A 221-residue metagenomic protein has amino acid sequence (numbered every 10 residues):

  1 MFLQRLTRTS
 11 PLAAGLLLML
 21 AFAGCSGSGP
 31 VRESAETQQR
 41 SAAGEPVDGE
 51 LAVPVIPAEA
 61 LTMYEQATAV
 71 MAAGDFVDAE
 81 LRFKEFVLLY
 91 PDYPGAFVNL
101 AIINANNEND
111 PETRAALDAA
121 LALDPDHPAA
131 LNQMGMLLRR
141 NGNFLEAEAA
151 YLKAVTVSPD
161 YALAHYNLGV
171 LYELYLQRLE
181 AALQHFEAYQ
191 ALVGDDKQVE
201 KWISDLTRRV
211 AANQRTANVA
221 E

Functional and structural regions predicted by a protein language model:
G29-S34, G44-L51, L174-E221: Terminal, low-structured helical/coil segments at or just beyond the last alpha-helical repeat
V53-Y93: Alpha-helical segment of the N-proximal tetratricopeptide repeat
A60, P94-G95, P128-A129, A162-L163 (+1 more regions): Helix-start (N-cap) detector for alpha-helical repeat units in TPR-like alpha-solenoids, especially tetratricopeptide
M71, V98, A105, M136-R139 (+1 more regions): Position-specific recognition of the canonical hydrophobic site in helix A of tetratricopeptide repeat
A73-L81, N106-A119, R140-K153, L176-A188 (+1 more regions): Structural signature of tandem alpha-helical TPR/SEL1-like repeats, specifically the intra-repeat loop/turn
L89, L123, V157, A191-L192: Structural marker of alpha-solenoid helical repeat scaffolds
